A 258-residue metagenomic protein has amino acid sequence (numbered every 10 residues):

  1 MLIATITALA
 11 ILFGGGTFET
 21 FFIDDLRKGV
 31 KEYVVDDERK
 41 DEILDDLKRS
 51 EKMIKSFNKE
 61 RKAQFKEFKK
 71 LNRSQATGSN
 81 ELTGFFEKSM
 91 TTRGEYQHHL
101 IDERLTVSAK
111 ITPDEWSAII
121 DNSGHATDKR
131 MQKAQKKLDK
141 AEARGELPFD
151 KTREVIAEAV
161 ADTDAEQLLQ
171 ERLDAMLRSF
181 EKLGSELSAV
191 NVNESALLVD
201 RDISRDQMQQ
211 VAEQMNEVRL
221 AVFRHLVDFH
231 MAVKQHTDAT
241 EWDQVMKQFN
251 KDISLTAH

Functional and structural regions predicted by a protein language model:
L2-H258: Charge-rich (acidic/polar
